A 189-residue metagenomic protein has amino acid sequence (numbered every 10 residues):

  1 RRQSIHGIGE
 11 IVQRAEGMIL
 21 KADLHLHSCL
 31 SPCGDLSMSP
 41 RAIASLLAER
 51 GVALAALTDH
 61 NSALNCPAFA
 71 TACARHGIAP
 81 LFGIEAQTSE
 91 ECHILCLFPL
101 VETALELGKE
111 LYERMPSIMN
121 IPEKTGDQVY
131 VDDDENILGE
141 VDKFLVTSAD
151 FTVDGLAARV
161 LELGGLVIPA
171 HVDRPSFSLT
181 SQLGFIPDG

Functional and structural regions predicted by a protein language model:
R1-R2, R14: Basic polycationic patches enriched in arginine
G7, V12-E90, L183-I186: An N-terminally biased module of ancient metal coordination in phosphate/nucleic-acid-related enzymes
R14-A15, I19, A72-G189: Extended substrate/RNA-proximal surfaces in nucleic-acid metabolism proteins
